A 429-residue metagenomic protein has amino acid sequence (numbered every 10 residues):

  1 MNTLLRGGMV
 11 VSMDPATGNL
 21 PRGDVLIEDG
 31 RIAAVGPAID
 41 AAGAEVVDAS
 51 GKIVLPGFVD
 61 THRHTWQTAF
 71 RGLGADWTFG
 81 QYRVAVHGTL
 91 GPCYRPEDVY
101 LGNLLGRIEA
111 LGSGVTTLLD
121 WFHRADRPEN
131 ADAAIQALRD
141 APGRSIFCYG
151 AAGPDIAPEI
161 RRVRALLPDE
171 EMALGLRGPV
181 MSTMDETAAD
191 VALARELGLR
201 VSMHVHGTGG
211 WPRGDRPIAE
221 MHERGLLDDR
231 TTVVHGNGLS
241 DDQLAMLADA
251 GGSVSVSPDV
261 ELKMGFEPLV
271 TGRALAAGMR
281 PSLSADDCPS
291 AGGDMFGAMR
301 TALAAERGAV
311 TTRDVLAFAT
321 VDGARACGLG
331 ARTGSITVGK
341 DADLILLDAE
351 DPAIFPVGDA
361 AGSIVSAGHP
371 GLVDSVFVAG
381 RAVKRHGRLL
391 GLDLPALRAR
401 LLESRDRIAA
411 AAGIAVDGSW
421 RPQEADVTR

Functional and structural regions predicted by a protein language model:
M1-G23, I27-R31, A38, T320-R429: Active-site microenvironment of metallo-dependent hydrolases
T3-R6, D40-Q81, L104, L111-G112: Replace "His-x-His-based motif
G8, V25, G30, G51 (+14 more regions): Divalent metal-coordination and catalytic microenvironments
A69-L101, P142, G209-R230, A250-S253 (+1 more regions): Active-site gating loops and adjacent loop-to-helix segments of metal-dependent hydrolytic enzymes
R71-G143, R161-L166, L402-A410: Alpha-helical scaffold segments that flank or form the walls of functional sites
F122-L244: Metal-coordinating catalytic core of metallo-dependent amide/deamination hydrolases
A157, M184-T187, G209-M221, Q243-A248 (+2 more regions): Histidine/acidic-residue-rich catalytic or RNA/ligand-binding cores of hydrolases and nuclease-related proteins
R224-L226, R230, G272-D351, A367-P370: His/Asp/Glu-enriched, well-ordered alpha-helical/loop segment that forms or immediately abuts the divalent-metal
